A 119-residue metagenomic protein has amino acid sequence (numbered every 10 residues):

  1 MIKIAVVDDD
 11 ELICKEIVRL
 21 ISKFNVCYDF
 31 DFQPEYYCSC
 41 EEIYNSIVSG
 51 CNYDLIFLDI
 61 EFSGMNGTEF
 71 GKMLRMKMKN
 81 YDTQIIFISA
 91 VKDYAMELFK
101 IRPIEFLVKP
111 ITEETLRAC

Functional and structural regions predicted by a protein language model:
M1-I4: Extreme N-terminal starter segment of soluble prokaryotic enzymes
D8-D10, A90: Acidic di-acidic motifs
D10-E11, E42: Short polar catalytic/cofactor-binding loops
E11-E35: Two-component/phosphorelay signaling modules centered on CheY-like receiver
K15-F24, I43, F70-R75: Short, well-ordered amphipathic alpha-helices
S22-F30, S46-C51, M76-N80: Alpha-helix termini
Y36-L55: Acidic, metal-coordinating helix/loop segments flanking the phosphotransfer/catalytic sites of two-component signaling
Y53-C119: CheY-like receiver
